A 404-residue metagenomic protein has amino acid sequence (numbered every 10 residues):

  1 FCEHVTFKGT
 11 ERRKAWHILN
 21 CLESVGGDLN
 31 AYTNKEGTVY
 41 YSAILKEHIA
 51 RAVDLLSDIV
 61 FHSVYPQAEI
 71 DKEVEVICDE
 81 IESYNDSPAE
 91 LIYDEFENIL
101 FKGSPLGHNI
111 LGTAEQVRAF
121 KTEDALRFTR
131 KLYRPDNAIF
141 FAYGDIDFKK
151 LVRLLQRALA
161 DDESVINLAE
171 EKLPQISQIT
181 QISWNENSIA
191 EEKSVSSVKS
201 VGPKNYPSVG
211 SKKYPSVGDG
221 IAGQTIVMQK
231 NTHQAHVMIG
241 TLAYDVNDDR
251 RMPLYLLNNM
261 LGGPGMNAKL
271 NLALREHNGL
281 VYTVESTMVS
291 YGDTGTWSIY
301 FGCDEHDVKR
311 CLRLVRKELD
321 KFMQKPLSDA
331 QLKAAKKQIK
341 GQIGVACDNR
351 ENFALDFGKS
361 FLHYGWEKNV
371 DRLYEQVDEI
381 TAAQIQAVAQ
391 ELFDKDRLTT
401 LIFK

Functional and structural regions predicted by a protein language model:
F1-L22, Y133, D249-G262, K269-L272: Active/ligand-binding-proximal structured segments within catalytic/core domains that scaffold catalytic residues
H17-E192, G210-K213, V227, T232-H233 (+5 more regions): Charge-rich, well-structured scaffold segments of protease-associated domains
V195-V201: Targeting/processing segments of secretory and organellar proteins
